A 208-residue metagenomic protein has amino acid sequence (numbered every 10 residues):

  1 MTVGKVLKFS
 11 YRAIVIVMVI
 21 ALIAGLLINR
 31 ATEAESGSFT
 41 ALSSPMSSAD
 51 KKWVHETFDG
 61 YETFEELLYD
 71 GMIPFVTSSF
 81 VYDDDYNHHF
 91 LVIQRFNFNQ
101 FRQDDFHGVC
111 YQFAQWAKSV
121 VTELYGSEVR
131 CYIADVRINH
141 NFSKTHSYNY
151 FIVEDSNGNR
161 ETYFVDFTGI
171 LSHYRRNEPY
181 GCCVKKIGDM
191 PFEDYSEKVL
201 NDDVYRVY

Functional and structural regions predicted by a protein language model:
M1-M18: N-terminal Sec-pathway targeting helices
V17-G25: Alpha-helical transmembrane segments
A24-S38: Sec-dependent signal peptide cleavage junction
E35-D105, V109: Secondary-structure boundary elements
H107-Y111, H140-N141: Active-site metal-coordination segments of metallo-dependent hydrolases
Q115-M190: Hydrophobic/aromatic-rich core segments of domains that either
D194-Y208: Short, low-complexity, Pro/Ser/Thr/Gly-rich segments in the mature regions of secreted, periplasmic
